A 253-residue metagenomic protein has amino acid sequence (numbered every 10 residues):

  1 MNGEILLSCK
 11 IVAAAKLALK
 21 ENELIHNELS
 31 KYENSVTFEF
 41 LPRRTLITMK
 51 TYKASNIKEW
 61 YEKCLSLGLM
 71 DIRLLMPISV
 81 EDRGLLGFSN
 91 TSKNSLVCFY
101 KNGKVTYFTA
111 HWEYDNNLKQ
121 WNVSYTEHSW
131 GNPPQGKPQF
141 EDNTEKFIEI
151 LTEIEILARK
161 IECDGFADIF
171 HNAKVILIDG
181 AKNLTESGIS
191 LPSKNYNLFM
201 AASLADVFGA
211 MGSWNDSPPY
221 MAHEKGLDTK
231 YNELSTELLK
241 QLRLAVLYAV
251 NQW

Functional and structural regions predicted by a protein language model:
N2, K20, K53-N56, D71 (+8 more regions): Serine/threonine-rich low-complexity intrinsically disordered regions
N2-F140: Extended, non-transmembrane interaction/recognition domains
A15, T37, I57-C64, I154 (+4 more regions): Generic structural signal of hydrophobic/aromatic residues within well-ordered alpha-helices of folded domains
W121-S187: Mixed-charge (acidic/basic) macromolecular-recognition segments
H171-W253: Alpha-helical oligomerization segments
